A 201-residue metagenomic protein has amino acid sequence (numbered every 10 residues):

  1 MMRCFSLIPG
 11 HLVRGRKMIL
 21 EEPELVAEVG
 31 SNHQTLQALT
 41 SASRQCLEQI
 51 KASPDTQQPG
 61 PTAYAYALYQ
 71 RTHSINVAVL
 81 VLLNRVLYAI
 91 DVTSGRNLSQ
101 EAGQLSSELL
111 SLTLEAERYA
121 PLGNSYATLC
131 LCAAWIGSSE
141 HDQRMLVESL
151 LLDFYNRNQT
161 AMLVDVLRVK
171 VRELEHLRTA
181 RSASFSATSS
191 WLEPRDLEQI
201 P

Functional and structural regions predicted by a protein language model:
M1-N156: Cytosolic regulatory protein-protein interaction regions
L151-P201: Intrinsically disordered, low-complexity regulatory regions with latent secondary structure
